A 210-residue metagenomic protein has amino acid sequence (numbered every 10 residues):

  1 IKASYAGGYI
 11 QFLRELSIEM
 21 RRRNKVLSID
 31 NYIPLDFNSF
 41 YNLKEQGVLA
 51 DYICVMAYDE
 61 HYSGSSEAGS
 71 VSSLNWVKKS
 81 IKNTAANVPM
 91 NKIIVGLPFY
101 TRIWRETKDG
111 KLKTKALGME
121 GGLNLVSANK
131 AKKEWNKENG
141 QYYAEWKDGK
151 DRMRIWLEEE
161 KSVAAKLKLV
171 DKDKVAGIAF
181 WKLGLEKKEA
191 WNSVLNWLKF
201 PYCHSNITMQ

Functional and structural regions predicted by a protein language model:
K2-A128: Substrate-binding surface in catalytic domains of secreted glycosidases
Y32-D36, E160-S162, G184: Short beta->alpha connector loops
F40-E45, L169, A190-V194: A short acidic, amphipathic alpha-helical/loop segment
N75-K78, K161-A164, D173: A structural signal for well-ordered alpha-helical segments within the folded catalytic domains of diverse enzymes
W76, W104, W156, W181 (+1 more regions): Tryptophan-centered motif/residue detector
F99-L169, W197-Q210: Glycan-binding loop/region signatures in secreted carbohydrate-active enzymes
K108-G110, W181-V194: Aromatic/acidic polysaccharide-binding cleft in carbohydrate-active enzymes
A164-F180, L185-E186: Conserved, well-ordered alpha-helix/loop/beta-strand core segments that scaffold catalytic motifs
